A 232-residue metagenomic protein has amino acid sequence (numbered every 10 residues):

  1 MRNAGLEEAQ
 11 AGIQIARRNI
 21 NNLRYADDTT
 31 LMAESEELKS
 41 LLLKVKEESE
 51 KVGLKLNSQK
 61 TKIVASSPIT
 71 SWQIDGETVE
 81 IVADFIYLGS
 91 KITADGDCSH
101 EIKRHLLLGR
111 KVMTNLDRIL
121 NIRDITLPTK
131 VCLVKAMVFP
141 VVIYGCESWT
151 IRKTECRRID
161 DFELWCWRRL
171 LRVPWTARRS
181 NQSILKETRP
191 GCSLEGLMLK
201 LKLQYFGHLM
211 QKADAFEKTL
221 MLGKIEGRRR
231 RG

Functional and structural regions predicted by a protein language model:
M1-G232: Short linear motifs embedded in intrinsically disordered, charge-biased segments
